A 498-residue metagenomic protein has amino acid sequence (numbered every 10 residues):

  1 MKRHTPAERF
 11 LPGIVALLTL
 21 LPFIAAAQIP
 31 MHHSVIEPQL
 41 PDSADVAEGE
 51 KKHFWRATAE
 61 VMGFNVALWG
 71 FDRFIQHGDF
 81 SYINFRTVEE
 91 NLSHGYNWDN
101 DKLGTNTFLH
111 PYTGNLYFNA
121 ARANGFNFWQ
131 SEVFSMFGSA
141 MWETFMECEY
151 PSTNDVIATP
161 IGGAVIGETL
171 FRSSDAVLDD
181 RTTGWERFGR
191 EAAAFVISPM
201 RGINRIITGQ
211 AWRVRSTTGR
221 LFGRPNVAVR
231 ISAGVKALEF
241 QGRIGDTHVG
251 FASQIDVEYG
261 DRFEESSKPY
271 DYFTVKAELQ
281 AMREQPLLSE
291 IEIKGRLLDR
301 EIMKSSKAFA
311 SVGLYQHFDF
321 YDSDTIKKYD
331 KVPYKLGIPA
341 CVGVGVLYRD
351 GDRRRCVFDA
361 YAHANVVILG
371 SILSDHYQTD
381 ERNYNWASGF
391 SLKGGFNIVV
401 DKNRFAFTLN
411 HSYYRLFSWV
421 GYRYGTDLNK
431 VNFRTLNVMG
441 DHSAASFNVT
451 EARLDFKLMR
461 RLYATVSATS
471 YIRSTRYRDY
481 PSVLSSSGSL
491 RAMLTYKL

Functional and structural regions predicted by a protein language model:
M1-V46, V177-W185: Cleavable N-terminal export/targeting peptides
I24-F108, G114, F118, R122-N124 (+6 more regions): N-terminal targeting leaders of membrane proteins
F128-C148, P160-A164: Small-polar-interrupted transmembrane alpha-helices in polytopic inner-membrane proteins
E168, V257-D261, G295-K304, V346-D350 (+3 more regions): Residue-level signature of outer-membrane beta-barrel architecture
I207, S486-L498: Outer-membrane beta-barrel "beta-signal"
V235-E239, L279-R283, Q316-D322, A364-G370 (+4 more regions): Transmembrane beta-strands of outer-membrane beta-barrel pores
Q241, K327-P333, H376-Y384, T435-D441 (+2 more regions): Extracellular loop and loop/strand-boundary signature of outer-membrane beta-barrel proteins
A252-D256, C341-G345, S391-G395, V449-E451 (+1 more regions): Membrane-embedded beta-strand positions in outer-membrane beta-barrel channels/transporters
